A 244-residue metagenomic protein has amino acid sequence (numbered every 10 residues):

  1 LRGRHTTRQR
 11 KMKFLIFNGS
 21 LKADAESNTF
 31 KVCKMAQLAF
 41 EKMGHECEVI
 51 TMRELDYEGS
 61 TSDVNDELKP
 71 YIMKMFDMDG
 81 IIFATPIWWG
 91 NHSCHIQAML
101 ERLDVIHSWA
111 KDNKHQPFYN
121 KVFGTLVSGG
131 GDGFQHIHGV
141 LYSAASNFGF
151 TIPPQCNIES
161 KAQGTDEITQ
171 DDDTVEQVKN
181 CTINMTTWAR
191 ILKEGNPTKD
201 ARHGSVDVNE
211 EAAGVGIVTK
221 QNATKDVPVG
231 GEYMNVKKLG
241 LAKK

Functional and structural regions predicted by a protein language model:
R4-N113, I168, D172-K244: N-terminal beta1-alpha1-beta2 submodule of the flavodoxin-like/Rossmannoid cofactor-binding fold
E101, G139-V140, S160, K193: Amphipathic, positively biased hydrophobic alpha-helical segments used for protein targeting and membrane insertion
K114-I158, E176: Short, glycine-/small-residue-rich phosphate/pyrophosphate-handling segment
K161-I168: Internal, active-site/partner-interface "lid" segment
